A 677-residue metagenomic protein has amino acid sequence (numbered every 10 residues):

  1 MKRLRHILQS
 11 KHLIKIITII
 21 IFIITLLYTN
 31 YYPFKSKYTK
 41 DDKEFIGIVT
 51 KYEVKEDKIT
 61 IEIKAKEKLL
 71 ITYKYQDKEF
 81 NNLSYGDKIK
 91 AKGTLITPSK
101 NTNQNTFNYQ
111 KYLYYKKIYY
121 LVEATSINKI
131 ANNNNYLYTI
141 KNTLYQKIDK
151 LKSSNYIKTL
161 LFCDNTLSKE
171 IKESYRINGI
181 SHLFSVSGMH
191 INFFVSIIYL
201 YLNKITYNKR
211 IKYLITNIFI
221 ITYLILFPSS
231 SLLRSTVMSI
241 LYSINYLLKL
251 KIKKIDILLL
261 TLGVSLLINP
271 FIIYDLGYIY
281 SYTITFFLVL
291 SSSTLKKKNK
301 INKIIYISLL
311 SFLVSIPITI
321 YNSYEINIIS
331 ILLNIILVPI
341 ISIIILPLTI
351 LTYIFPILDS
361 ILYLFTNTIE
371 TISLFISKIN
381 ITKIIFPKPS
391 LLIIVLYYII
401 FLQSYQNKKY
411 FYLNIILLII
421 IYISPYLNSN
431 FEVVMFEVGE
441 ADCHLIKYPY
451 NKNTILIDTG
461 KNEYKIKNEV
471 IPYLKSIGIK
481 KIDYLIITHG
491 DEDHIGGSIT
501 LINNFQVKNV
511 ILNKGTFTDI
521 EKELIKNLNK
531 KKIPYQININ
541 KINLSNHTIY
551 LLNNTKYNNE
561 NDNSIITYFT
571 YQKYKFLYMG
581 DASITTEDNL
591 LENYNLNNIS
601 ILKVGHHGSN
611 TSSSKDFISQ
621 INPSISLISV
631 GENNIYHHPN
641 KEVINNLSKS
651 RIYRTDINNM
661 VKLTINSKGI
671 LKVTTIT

Functional and structural regions predicted by a protein language model:
K2-I7, I21-H182, N468-K475, K481 (+4 more regions): Membrane-interface helix/helix-cap signal primarily in integral membrane proteins
L4-S10, I16-I20, V122, I171-I331 (+4 more regions): Hydrophobic alpha-helical transmembrane segments in multi-pass membrane proteins
K117-T236, S243-I244, V434, Y484 (+6 more regions): Aromatic-rich juxtamembrane segments at the membrane interface
F271-I273, S377-Y484, N529-I601, S612 (+1 more regions): Core dinuclear metal-dependent hydrolase active-site scaffold
F287-I385, S624-S629: Alpha-helical transmembrane segments of multi-pass integral membrane proteins
I482-D493, L602-H606: Metallo-beta-lactamase
E492-N529, P623: Active-site HxH/HxHxD metal-binding segment of metal-dependent hydrolases
N509, N589-M660: Cap/insert and terminal regions of metallo-dependent hydrolase folds
